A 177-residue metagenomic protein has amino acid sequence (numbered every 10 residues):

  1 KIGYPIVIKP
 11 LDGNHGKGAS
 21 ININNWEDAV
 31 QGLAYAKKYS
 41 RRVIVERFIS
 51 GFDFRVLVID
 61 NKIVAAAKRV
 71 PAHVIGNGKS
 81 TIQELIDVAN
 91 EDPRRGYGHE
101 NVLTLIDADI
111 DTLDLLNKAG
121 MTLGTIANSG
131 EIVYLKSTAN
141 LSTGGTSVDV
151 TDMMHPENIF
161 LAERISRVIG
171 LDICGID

Functional and structural regions predicted by a protein language model:
K1-D107, H155-F160: Active-site nucleotide/adenylate-binding loops and adjacent lid/helix of ATP-dependent enzymes
Y39, N90-I176: A long amphipathic alpha-helix within ATP-dependent nucleotide-binding catalytic cores
V56, I176-D177: Short acidic loop-to-beta-strand element that houses the catalytic metal-binding Asp/Glu of nuclease active sites
